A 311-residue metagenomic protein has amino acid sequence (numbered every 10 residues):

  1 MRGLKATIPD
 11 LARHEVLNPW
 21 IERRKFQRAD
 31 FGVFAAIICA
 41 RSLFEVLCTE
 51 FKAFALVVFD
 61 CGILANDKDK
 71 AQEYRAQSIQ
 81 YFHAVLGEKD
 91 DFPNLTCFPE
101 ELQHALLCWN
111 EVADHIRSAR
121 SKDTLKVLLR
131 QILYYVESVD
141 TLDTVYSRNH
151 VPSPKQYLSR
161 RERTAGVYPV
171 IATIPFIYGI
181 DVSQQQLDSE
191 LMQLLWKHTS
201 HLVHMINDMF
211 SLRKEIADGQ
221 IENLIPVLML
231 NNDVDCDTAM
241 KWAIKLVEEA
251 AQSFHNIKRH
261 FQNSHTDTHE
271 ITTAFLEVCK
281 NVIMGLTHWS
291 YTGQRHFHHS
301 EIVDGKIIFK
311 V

Functional and structural regions predicted by a protein language model:
M1-V311: Alpha-helical, largely C-terminal catalytic domains that coordinate divalent metal ions via clustered Asp/Glu/His
